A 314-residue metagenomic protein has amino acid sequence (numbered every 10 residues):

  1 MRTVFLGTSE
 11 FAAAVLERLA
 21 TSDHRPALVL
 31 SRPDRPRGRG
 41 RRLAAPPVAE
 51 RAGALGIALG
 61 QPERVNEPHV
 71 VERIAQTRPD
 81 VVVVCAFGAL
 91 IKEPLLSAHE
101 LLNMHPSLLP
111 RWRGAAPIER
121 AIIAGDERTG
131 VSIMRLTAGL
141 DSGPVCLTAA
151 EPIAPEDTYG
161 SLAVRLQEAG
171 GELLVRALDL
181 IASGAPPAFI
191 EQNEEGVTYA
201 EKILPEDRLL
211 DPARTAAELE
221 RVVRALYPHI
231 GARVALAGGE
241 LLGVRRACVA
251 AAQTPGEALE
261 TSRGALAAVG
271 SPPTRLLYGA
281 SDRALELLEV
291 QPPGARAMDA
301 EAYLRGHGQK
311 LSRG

Functional and structural regions predicted by a protein language model:
M1-R39: N-terminal Rossmann-like dinucleotide-binding module
R2-V4, A27-V29, A58-T77, V82 (+1 more regions): Internal alpha/beta domain cores that form substrate/cofactor-binding pockets in large enzymes and binding proteins
A13, R42-A45, E67-V71, A115: Structural motif corresponding to alpha-helix initiation and N-cap regions
R32, A52, P62, M104 (+1 more regions): Generic beta-sheet signal
R35-L55: N-terminal beta-loop-helix "entrance" segment that forms/cooperates in small-molecule cofactor or anionic ligand
V81-Y199, L204: Donor/substrate-binding cores of folate-linked one-carbon enzymes
D207, P212-G314: An anion-binding loop in the catalytic cleft
